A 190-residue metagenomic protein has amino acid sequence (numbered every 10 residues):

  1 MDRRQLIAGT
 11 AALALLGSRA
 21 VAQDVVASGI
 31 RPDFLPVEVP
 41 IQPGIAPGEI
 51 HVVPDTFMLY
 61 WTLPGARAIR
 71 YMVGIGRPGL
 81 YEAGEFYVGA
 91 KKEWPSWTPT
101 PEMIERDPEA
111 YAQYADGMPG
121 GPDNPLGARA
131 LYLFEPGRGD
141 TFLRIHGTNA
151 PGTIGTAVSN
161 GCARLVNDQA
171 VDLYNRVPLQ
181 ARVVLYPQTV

Functional and structural regions predicted by a protein language model:
R3-R4, R164: Short, cationic motifs built from Arg/Lys/His that form the positively charged side of catalytic pockets
R4-Q23: N-terminal export signals
S28-L143: Gly/Pro-biased beta-strand-loop elements
Y81-A83, N160, P178-Q180: Short edge beta-strand segments in beta-sheet-rich domains
K91, H146-T148, Q188: Generic beta-structure capping elements
L143-I154: Short, conserved helix/loop micro-motifs enriched in His/Cys and acidic residues
T153-G161: Short, basic/aromatic beta-hairpin or loop at an interaction surface
A163, N167-V190: N-terminal targeting pre-sequences for secretion and organelle import
